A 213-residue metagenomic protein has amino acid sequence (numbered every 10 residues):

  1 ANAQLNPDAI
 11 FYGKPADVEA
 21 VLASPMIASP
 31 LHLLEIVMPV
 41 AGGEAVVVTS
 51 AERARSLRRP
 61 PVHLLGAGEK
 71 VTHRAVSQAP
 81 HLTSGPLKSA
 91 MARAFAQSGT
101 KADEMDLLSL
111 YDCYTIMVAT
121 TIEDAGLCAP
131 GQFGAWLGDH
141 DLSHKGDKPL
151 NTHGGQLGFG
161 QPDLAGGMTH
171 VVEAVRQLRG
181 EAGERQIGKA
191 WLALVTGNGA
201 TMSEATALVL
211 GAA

Functional and structural regions predicted by a protein language model:
A1-N6, V46-E52, P162-A182: Active-site-proximal alpha-helical scaffold in enzymes
A1-P30: Glycine-rich, mobile lid/loop segments that gate access to catalytic sites or pores
L5-N6, V76-P80, D112-A135, G146 (+2 more regions): Short glycine/threonine-rich loop-to-helix capping motif typified by GTGT followed within a few residues by an Asp-Pro
P7-G13, P60-P61, T100-E104, A182-A190: Flexible, glycine/charged-enriched surface loops at secondary-structure junctions
M26-S89, R93, D139-H153, L157 (+3 more regions): Condensing-enzyme catalytic core mediating Claisen C-C bond formation in acyl metabolism
S84, K88, A92-T115, D124-L127 (+2 more regions): Extended C-terminal subregions enriched in glycine
K101-S109, Q132, N151-G160, G180-R185: Hydrophobic alpha-helical bundle architecture
L127-H140, A182-G188: A glycine-biased, small/acidic residue-tolerant capping/turn segment at secondary-structure junctions
